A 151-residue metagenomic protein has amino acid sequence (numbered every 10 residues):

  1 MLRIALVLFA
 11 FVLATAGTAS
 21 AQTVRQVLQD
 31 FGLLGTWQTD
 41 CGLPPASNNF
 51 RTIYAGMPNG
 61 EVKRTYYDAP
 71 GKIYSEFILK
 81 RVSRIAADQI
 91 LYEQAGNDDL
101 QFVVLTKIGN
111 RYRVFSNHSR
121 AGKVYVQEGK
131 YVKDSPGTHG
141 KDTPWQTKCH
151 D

Functional and structural regions predicted by a protein language model:
A5-T15: Bacterial N-terminal signal peptides
G17-A21: Sec/Tat signal peptide C-region and signal peptidase I cleavage site
Q22-T36: N-terminal helix-cap/turn-to-beta initiation motif at the start of protein domains
T23-V27, C41, P45, A87-D151: Beta-sheet ligand-binding and adhesion/scaffold domains
L43-A87, G137, T143, H150: N-terminal glycine/threonine-rich, aromatic-flanked beta-hairpin/loop signature
